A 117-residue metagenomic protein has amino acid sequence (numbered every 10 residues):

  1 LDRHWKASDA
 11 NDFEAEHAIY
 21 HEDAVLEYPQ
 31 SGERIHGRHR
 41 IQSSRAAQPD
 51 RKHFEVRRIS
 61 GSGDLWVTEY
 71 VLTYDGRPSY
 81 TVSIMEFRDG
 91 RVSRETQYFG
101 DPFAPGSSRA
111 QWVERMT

Functional and structural regions predicted by a protein language model:
L1-I19: Short acidic-aromatic low-complexity motifs
D2-W5, Q30, R88, M116-T117: Generic low-complexity, intrinsically disordered sequence content enriched in small uncharged/hydrophobic residues
H4-A7, L26-E27, E69, T73: Alpha-helix C-capping/helix-to-loop hinge sites
D12-F13, Y28, H36, Y74 (+2 more regions): Amphipathic alpha-helical interaction segments
F13-D64: A solvent-exposed, acidic/Ser-Thr-rich amphipathic alpha-helical stretch
Q42-T117: A beta-strand edge to alpha-helix "cap/lid" segment located at domain peripheries
